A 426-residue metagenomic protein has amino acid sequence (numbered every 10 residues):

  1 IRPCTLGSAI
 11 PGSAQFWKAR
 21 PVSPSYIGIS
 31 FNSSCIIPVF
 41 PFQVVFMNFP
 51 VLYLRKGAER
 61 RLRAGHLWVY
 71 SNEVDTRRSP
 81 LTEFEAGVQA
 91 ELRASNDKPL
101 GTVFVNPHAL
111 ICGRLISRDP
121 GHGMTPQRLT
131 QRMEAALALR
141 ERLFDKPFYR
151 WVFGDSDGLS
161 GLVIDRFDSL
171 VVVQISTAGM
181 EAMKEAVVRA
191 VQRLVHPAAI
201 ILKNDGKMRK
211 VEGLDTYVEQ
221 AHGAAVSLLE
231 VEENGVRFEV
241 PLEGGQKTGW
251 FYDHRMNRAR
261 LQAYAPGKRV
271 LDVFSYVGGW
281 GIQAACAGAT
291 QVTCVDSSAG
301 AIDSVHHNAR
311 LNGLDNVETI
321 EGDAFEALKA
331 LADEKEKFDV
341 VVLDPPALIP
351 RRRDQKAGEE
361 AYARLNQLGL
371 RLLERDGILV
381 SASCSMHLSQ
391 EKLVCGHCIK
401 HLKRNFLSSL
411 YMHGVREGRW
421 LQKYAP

Functional and structural regions predicted by a protein language model:
V44-R166: Non-catalytic accessory regions of SAM-dependent methyltransferases
V152-D165, E181-F251: Non-catalytic substrate-recognition/targeting regions of SAM-dependent transferases
G267-F274: Conserved class I S-adenosyl-L-methionine
V277-A289: Conserved SAM-binding loop of SAM-dependent methyltransferases across substrates and taxa, primarily the Class I
Q291-D296: Conserved SAM-binding motif I beta-strand of class I
D303-K337: S-adenosyl-L-methionine
F338-L368: Mobile active-site "lid"/loop adjacent to the S-adenosyl-L-methionine
R364, I378-P426: C-terminal catalytic and target-recognition region of SAM-dependent MTase-like enzymes, primarily methyltransferases
